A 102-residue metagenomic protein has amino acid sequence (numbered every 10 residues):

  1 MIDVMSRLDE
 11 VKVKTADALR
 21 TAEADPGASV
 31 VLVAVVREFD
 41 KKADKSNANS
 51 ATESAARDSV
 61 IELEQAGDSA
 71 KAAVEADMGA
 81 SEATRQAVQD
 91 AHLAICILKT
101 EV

Functional and structural regions predicted by a protein language model:
M1-V36: Short terminal alpha-helical segments
I2, I61, I95-I97: Weak global preference for isoleucine
S6-D9, V30-R37, R57-E62, E82-D90: Short, charged, amphipathic alpha-helical segments
R7-K14, V35-K42, E62, A66-S69 (+1 more regions): Amphipathic, well-ordered alpha-helical segments in soluble domains
E10, E23, E38, E53 (+4 more regions): Glutamate identity and glutamate-enriched acidic tracts
T21-A28, K42-R57, A73-A80: Short, solvent-exposed, charged loop/turn and helix-capping segments that join or cap alpha-helices on peripheral
R37-T52, D90, A94-E101: Short, flexible domain-boundary/linker segments around small modular repeats
A70-V102: Amphipathic alpha-helical binding modules
